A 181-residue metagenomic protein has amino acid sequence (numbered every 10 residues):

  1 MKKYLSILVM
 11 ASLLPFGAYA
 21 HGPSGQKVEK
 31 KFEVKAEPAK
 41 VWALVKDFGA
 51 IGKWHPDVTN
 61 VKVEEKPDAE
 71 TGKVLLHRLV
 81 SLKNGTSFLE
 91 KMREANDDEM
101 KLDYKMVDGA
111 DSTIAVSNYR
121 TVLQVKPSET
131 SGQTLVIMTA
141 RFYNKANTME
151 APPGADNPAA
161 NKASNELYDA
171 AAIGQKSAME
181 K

Functional and structural regions predicted by a protein language model:
M1-Y4: Positively charged n-region of N-terminal signal peptides that target proteins for export
I7-P15: Bacterial N-terminal signal peptides
A18-E70: Hydrophobic ligand-binding cavity/cleft-lining segments
A20, L135, T139-K181: A conserved amphipathic terminal alpha-helix motif
K30-F32, V63, F88-E94, N118-P127: Hydrophobic/aromatic beta-strand elements that line small-molecule binding cavities or substrate pockets in beta-rich
K35-A39, R93-M100, Q124-L135, E180-K181: A short, structured loop/turn motif at beta-sheet edges
K40-L44, I51, R78, M92 (+2 more regions): Hydrophobic pocket/interface hotspot
K62-I114, A170, G174-K181: Glycine-rich portal/gate segments that line the openings of hydrophobic small-molecule binding cavities
